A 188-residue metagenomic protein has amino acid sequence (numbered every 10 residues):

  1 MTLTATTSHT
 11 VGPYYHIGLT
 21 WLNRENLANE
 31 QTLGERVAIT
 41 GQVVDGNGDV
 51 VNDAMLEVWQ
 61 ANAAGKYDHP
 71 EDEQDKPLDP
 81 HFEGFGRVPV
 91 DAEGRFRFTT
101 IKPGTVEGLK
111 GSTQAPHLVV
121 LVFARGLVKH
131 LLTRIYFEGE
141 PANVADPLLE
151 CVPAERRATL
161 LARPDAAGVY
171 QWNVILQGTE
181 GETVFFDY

Functional and structural regions predicted by a protein language model:
M1-Y188: Beta-strand-dominated extracellular/periplasmic modules and repeats in secreted or surface-exposed proteins
